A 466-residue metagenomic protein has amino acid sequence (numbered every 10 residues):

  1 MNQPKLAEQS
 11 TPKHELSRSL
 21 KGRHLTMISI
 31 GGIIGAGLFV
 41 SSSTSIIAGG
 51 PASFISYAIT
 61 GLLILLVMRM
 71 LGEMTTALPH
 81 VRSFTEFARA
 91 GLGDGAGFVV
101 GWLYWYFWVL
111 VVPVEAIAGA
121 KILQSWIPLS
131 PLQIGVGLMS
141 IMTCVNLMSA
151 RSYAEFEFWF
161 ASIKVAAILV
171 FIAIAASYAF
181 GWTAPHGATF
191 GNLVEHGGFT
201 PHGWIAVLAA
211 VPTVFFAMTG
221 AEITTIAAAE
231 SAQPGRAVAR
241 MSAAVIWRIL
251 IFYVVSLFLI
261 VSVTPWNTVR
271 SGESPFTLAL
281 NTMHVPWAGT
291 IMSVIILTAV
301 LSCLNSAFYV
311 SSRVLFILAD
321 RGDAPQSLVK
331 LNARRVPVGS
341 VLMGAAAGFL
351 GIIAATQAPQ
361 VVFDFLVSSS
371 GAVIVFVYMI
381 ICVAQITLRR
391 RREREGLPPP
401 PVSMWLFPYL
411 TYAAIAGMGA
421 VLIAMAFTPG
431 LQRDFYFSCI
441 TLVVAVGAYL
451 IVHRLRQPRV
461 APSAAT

Functional and structural regions predicted by a protein language model:
M1-Q9, T85-R89, A116-G135, A167-V170 (+3 more regions): Helix-loop-helix connectors at the membrane interface of multi-pass transporters/channels
M1-S43, I47-A52, L65, R69 (+5 more regions): Membrane-interface "cap" regions at the ends of multi-pass membrane proteins
Q9-L16, S53-F54, P128, G137 (+1 more regions): Helix-loop-helix junctions that connect adjacent transmembrane segments in multi-pass membrane transporters
S17, V40-I134, L138, V245-V254 (+1 more regions): Extracellular loop-to-transmembrane helix junctions
F39, H80, L103-I117, F215-S231 (+4 more regions): Membrane-helix boundary/coupling elements in multi-pass transport proteins
E86-R89, G93, S125, A210 (+2 more regions): TM-loop-TM module centered on a large, flexible mid-protein loop between adjacent transmembrane helices in multi-pass
L132-A188, T219, S242-I246, V367 (+3 more regions): Membrane-interface loop-to-helix entry segments
W159-F160, S327-V338, V375-P429, R459 (+1 more regions): C-terminal membrane-solvent junction of multi-pass transporters and transport-like membrane proteins
